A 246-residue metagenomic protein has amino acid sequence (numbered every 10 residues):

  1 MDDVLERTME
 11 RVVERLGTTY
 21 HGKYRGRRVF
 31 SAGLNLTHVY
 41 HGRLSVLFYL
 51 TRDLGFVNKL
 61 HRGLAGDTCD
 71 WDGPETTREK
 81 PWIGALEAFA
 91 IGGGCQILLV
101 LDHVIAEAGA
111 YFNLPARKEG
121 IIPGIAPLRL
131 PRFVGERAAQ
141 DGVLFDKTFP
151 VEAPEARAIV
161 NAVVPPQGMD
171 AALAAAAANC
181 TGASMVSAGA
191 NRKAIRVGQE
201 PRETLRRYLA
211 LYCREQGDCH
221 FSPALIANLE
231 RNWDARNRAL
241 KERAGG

Functional and structural regions predicted by a protein language model:
D2, E6, E10, L36-E87 (+1 more regions): An acidic, glycine-rich surface segment that forms the CoA-thioester-binding/catalytic face of crotonase-fold enzymes
D3, R11-L16, G26-R27, H38 (+6 more regions): C-terminal alpha-helix plus adjacent terminal tail
E14-T19, V160: Short acidic amphipathic segments
Y20, L50-G55, H61-G63, L114-A116 (+3 more regions): Short C-terminal domain-edge/linker segments immediately following a structured domain
G22-Y24: Short beta-strand segments
G26-R28, A88-F89: Short glycine-rich anion-binding loops that position phosphate/pyrophosphate groups of nucleotides and phosphorylated
S31-G33: Amphipathic coiled-coil signal-relay and dimerization helices
D72-S184: Crotonase-fold acyl-CoA enzyme core
